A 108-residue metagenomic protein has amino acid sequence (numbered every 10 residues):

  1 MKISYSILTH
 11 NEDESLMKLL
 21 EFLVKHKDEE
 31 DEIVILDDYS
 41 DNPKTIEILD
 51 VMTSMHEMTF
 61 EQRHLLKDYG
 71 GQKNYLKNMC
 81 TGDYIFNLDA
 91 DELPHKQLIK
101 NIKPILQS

Functional and structural regions predicted by a protein language model:
I3-E12, L19, H26, L36: A conserved hydrophobic helix/loop-capping motif in glycosyltransferases and polysaccharide synthases
E21, E47, N74-Y75, K100: Active-site phosphate/pyrophosphate- and oxyanion-stabilizing loops and adjacent acidic/basic residues in soluble
E21-Q62: Acidic donor-binding segment of Leloir-type glycosyltransferases
D38, L88-D89, Q97: Active-site acidic Asp-centered loop
H64-C80: Glycine-rich, basic loop-to-helix element that forms the pyrophosphate-binding segment of sugar-nucleotide handling
I85: Short aromatic/hydrophobic "clamp" motif used to bind/position activated sugar donors
E92-I105: Acidic donor-binding/catalytic loop of UDP-sugar-dependent glycosyltransferases, especially processive GT2
S108: A short, conserved acidic/glycine-rich loop-to-beta-strand motif that forms the donor nucleotide-sugar/metal
